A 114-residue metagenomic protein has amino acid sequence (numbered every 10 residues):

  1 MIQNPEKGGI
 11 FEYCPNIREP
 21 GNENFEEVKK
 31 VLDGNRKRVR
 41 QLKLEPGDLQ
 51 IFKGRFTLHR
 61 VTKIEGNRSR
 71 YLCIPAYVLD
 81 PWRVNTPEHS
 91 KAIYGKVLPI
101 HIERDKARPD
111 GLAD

Functional and structural regions predicted by a protein language model:
M1-I51, R83-T86: Catalytic core of non-heme Fe(II) oxygenases with the double-stranded beta-helix
E12, K29, T57-L58, T62-D114: Non-heme Fe(II)/2-oxoglutarate
R40, E45-Q50, R55-T57, N67-C73: A short pocket-lining beta-strand/turn micro-motif at the edge of beta-sheets
